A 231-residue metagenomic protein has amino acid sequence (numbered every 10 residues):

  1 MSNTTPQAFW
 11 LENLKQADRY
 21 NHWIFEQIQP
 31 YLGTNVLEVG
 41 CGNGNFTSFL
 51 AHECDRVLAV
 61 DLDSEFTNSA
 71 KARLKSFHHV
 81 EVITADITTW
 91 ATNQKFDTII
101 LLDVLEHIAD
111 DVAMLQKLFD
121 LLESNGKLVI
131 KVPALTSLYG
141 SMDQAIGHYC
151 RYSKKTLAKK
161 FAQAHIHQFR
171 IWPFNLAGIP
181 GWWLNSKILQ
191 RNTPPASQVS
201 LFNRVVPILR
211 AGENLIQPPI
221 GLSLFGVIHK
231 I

Functional and structural regions predicted by a protein language model:
M1-L102, V112-L115, P195, S200-N203 (+2 more regions): Conserved N-terminal segment of class I S-adenosyl-L-methionine
F66, S76, T136-L138, A177-G178: Feature marks short, surface-exposed loop/turn motifs that line or immediately flank catalytic pockets and channel
D103, H107: A short His-aromatic
V112-K127: A short glycine-rich, Lys/Arg-flanked "PGG" loop and its adjoining helix->strand segment in the class I
L128-C150, K155-A162, L184: Short, glycine-/aromatic-enriched active-site segment of Class I SAM-dependent methyltransferases
I166-L176: Conserved S-adenosyl-L-methionine
G178-V206: C-terminal helical/coil "lid" or tail adjacent to the Rossmann-like core of SAM-dependent
K187-L189, P219-I231: Core SAM-dependent methyltransferase catalytic element
